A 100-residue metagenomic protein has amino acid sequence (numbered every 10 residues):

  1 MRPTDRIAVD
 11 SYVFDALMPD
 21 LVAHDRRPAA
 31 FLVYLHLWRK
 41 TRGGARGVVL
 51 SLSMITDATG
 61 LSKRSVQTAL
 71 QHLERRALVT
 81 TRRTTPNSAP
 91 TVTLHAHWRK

Functional and structural regions predicted by a protein language model:
M1-D57, N87: Short recognition helix of helix-turn-helix/winged-helix DNA-binding domains
T4, S62-K63, T68-K100: Winged-helix/helix-turn-helix nucleic-acid-interaction surface
